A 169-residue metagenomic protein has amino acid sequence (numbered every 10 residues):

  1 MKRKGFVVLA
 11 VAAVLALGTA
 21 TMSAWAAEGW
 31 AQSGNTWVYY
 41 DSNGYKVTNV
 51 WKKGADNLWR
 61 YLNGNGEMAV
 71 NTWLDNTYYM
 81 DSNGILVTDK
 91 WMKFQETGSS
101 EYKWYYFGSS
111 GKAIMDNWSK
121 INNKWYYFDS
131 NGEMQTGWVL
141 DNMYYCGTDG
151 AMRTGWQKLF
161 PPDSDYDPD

Functional and structural regions predicted by a protein language model:
K2-D169: Extracellular adhesion/carbohydrate-binding repeat motifs centered on closely spaced tryptophans
